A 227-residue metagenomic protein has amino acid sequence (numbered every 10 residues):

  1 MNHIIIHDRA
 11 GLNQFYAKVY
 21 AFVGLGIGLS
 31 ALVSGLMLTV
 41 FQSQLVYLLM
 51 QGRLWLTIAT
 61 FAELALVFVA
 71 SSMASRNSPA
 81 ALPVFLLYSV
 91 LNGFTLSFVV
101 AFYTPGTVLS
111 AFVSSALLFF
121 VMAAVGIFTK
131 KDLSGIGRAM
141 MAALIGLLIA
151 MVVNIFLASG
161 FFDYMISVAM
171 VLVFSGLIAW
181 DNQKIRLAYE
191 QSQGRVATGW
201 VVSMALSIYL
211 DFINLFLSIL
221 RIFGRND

Functional and structural regions predicted by a protein language model:
M1-D227: A hydrophobic alpha-helical transmembrane-helix feature that marks the membrane cores and membrane-interface segments
